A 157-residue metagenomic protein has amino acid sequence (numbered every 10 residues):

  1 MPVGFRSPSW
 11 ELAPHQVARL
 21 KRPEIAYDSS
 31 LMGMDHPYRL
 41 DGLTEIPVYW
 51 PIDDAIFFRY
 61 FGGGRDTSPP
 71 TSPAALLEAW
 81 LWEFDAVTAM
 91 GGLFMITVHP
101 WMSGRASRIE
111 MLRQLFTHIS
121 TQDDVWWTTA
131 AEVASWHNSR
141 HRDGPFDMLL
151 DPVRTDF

Functional and structural regions predicted by a protein language model:
M1-G92, G144-F146: Active-site-adjacent pocket scaffolds in enzyme catalytic domains
Y27, L81-F157: C-terminal domain-boundary segment and adjacent tail
